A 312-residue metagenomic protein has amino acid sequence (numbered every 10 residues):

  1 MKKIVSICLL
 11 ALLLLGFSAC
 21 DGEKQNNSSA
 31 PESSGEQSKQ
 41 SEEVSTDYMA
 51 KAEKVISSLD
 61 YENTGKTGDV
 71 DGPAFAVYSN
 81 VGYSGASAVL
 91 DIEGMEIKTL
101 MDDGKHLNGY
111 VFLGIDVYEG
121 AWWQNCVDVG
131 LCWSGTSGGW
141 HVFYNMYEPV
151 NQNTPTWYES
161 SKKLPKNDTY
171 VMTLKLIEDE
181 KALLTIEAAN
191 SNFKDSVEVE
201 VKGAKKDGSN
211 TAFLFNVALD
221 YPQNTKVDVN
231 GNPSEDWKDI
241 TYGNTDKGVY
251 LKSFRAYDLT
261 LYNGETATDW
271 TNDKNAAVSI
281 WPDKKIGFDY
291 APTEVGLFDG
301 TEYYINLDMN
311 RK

Functional and structural regions predicted by a protein language model:
M1-I4: Positively charged n-region of N-terminal signal peptides that target proteins for export
S6-L14: Hydrophobic helical h-region of N-terminal Sec-dependent signal peptides in bacterial secretory/periplasmic proteins
G16-A19: C-terminal motif of bacterial Sec signal peptides marking the signal peptidase cleavage site
D21-E23: Bacterial signal peptide processing site
N26-S28: Ser/Thr/Pro/Gly-rich low-complexity linker/stalk segments immediately outside membranes or between
A30-K312: Exposed, interaction-prone regions of secreted/extracellular proteins
